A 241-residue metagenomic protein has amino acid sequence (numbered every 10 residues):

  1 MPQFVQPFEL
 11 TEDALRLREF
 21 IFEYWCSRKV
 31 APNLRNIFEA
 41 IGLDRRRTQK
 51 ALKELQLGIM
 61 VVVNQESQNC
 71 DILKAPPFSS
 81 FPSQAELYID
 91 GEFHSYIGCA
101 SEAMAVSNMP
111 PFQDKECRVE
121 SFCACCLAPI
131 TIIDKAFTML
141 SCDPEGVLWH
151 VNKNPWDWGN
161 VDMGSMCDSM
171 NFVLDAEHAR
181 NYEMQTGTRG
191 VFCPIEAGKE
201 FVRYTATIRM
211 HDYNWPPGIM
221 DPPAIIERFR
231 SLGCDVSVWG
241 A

Functional and structural regions predicted by a protein language model:
M1-F20, F93: Short alpha-helical segments that sit at the start of domains
F8-A14, E66-D90: Short, cationic-aromatic polyanion-contact patches
E19-S27: Short, amphipathic alpha-helical "recognition" segments used to contact nucleic acids or chromatin
S27-A40: Short acidic, hydrophobic short linear motifs in intrinsically disordered regions
G42-L57: Short amphipathic alpha-helical interaction segments
Q56-S67: A short, conserved structural fragment
D90, Y96-P222: Mid-protein regulatory/catalytic core that forms ligand/cofactor-binding pockets and protein-protein interaction
M210-A241: Charged, low-complexity interaction segments
